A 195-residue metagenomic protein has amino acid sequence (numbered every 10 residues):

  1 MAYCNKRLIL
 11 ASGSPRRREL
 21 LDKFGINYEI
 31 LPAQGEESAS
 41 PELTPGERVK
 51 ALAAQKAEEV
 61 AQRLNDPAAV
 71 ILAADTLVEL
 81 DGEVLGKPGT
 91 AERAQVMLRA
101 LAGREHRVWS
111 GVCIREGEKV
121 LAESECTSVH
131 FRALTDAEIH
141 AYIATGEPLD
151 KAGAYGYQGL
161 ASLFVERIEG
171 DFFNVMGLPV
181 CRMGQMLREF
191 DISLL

Functional and structural regions predicted by a protein language model:
A2-I9, D22, S40-L195: Anionic-ligand binding patches
R7, N27-E29: Conserved beta-strand segments of alpha/beta enzyme cores
L10-S14: Glycine-rich beta-to-alpha transition loops that act as phosphate-gripper elements at the mouths of alpha/beta enzyme
R16-R18: Short, glycine/polar-rich helix-capping loops at beta-to-alpha or helix-loop-helix junctions that flank or form
L20-I26: A short, Lys/Arg-enriched amphipathic alpha-helix followed by its capping loop at the start of a domain
E29-E37: A short beta-strand-loop structural module common to alpha/beta enzyme folds
